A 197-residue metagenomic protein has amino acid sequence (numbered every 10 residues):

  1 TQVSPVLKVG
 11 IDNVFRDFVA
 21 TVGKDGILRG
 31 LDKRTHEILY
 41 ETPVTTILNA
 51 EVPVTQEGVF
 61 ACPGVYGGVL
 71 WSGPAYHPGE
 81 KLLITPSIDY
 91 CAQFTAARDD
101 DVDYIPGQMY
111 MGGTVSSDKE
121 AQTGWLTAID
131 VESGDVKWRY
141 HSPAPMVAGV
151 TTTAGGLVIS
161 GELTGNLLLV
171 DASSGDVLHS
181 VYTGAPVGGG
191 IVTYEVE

Functional and structural regions predicted by a protein language model:
T1-V6, V59-Y76: Signature of short aromatic-glycine-proline-rich micro-motifs recurring in repeat-based ectodomains
L7-R16, I27-C62, D89-V147, T151-E197: Extracytoplasmic/lumenal domain signature
K24: Residues forming the flavin
T35, Y40-V44, G68-S87: Long, low-complexity segments enriched in small/aliphatic residues
G67-G68, H77, E120, A185: A generic "functional-site adjacency" signal
